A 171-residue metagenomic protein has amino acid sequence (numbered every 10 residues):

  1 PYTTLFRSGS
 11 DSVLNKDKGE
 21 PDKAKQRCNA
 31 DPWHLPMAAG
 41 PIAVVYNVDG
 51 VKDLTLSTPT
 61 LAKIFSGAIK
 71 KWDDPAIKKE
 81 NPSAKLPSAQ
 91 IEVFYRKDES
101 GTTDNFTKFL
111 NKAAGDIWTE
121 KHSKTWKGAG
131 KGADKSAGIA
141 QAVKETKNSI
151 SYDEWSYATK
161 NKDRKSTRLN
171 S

Functional and structural regions predicted by a protein language model:
P1-F6, E99-S171: Ligand-binding pocket segment of bilobal, Venus flytrap-like solute-binding proteins
P1-K78, L86, A140-K144, I150-N161: N-terminal segment of the mature folded domain
E20-K25, A84-E92, A129-A133, S166: Short amphipathic alpha-helical patches
D31-P32, Y46-K52, Q90-R96, W126-G130: Second-shell loop/turn segments in exported
P36, Y95, T167-R168: Structural signal for conserved beta-strand scaffold positions within catalytic alpha/beta enzyme cores
I64, W72-A76, E80, S88-E99 (+1 more regions): Short beta-strand->loop
D73-K85, D116-W126: Short mixed-charge
